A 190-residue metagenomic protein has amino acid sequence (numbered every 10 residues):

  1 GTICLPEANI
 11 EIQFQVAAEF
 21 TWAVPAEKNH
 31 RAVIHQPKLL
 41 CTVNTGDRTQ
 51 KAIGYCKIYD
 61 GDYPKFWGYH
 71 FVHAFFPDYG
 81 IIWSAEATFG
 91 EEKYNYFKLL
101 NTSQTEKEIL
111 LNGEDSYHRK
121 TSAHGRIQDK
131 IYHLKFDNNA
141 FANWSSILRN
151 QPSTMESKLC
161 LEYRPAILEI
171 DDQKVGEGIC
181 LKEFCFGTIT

Functional and structural regions predicted by a protein language model:
G1-T190: Structured soluble/peripheral alpha/beta segments that form catalytic or ligand/cofactor-binding pockets
